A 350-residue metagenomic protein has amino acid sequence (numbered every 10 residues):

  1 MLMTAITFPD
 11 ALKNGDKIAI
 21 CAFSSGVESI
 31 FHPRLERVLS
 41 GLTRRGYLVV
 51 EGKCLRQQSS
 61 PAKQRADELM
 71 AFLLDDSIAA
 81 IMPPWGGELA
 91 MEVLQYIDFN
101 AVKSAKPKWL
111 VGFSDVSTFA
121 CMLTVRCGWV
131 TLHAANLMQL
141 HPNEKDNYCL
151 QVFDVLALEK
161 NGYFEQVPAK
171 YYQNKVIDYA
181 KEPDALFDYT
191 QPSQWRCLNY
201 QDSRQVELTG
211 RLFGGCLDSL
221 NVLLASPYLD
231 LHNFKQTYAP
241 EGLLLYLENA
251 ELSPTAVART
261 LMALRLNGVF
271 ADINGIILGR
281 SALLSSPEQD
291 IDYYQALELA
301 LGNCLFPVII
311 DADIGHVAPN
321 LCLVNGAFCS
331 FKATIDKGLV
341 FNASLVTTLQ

Functional and structural regions predicted by a protein language model:
L2-I78: ATP/NTP phosphate-donor binding region
I20, I81, D115, L220 (+2 more regions): Buried hydrophobic positions in well-ordered alpha/beta secondary-structure cores of metabolic enzymes
F31-R37, Q201-L252: Conserved beta-alpha junction segments in alpha/beta enzyme cores
R34-L35, K63-D67, R259-L264, D290-A296: Charged helix-capping and loop-helix junction motifs
F99-M122, R126-Q139, P307: Short, acidic/small-residue loops that bind anionic groups at enzyme active sites
V130-D218: Conserved anion/nucleotide-ligand pocket segment
A225-E288: Internal helical hairpin/lid segments
G275-Q350: ATP/nucleoside-binding phosphotransfer catalytic cores, i.e., glycine-rich phosphate-binding loops
